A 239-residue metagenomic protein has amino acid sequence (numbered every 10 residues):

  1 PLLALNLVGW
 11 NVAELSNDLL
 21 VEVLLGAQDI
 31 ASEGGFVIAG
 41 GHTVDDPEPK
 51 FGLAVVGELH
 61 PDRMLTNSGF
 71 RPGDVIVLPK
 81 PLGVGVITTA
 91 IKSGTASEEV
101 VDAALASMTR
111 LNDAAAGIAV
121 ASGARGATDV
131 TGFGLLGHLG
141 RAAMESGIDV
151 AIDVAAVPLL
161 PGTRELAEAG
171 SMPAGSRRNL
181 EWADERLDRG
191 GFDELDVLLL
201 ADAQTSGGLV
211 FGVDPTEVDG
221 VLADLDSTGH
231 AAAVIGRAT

Functional and structural regions predicted by a protein language model:
P1-A4, T88-S93, N112-G117, G137-L139 (+1 more regions): Short amphipathic alpha-helical segments, especially helix-boundary/capping motifs
L2-A96, R237: Glycine-rich anion-binding loops of enzyme active sites
A4, R125-A127: Hydrophobic residues within beta-strands of alpha/beta enzymes
W10, I91-A103, L187, G191-F192: Active-site phosphate/oxyanion-binding loops
V12-V37, V44-F51, A121, T128-T239: Glycine-/charge-enriched secondary-structure boundary and capping motifs
A54-M64, E99-V120, F192: Active-site glycine-rich loop that binds ribose-phosphate moieties when present
F70, A116, V120, V218: Acidic, surface-exposed loops and disordered segments
L82-G83, A103-L111, A127-T131: Short, contiguous, pocket-lining structural segments that sit at or immediately flank catalytic/ligand-binding sites
